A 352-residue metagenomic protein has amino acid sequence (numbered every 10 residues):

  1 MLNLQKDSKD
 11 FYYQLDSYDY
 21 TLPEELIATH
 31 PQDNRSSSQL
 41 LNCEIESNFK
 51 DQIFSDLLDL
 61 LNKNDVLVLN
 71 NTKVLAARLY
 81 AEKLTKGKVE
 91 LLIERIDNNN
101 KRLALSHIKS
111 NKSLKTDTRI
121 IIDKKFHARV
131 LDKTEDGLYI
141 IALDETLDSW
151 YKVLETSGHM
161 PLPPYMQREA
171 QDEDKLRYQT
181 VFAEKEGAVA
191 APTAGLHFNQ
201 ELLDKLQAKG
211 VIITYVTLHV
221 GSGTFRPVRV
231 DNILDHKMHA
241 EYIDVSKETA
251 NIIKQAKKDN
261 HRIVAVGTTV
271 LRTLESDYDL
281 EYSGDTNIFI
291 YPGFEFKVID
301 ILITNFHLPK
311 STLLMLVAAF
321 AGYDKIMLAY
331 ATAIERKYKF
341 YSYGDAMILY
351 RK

Functional and structural regions predicted by a protein language model:
M1-K352: A cross-family signal for N-terminal binding/gating loops and helix N-caps that shape access to the active site
